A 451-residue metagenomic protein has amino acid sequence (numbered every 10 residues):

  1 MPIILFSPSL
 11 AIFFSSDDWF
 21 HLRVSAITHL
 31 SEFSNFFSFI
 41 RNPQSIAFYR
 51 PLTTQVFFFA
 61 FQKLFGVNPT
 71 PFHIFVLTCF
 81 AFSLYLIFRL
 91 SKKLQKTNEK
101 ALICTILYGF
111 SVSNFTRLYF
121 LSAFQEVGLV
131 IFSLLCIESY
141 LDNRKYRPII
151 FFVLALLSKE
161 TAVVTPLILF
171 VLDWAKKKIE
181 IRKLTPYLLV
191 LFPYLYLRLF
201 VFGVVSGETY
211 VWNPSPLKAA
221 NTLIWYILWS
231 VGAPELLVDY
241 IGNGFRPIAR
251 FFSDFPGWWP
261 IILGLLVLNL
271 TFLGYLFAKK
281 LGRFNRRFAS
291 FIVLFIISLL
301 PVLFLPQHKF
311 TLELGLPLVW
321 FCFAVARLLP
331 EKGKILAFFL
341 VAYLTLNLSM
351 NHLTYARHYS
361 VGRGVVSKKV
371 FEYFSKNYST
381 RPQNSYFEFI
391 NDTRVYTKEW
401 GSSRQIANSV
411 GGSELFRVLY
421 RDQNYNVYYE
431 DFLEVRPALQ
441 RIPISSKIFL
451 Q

Functional and structural regions predicted by a protein language model:
M1-Q451: Polytopic membrane enzymes that build or remodel cell-surface glycoconjugates and lipids
